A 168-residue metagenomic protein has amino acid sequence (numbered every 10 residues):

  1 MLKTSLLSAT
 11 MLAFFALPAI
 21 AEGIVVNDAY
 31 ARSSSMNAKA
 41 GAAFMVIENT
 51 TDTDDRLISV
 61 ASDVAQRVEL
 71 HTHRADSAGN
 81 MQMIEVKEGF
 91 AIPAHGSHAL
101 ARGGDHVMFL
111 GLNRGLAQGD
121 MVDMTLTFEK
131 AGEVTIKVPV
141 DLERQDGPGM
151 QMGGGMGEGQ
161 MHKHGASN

Functional and structural regions predicted by a protein language model:
M1, I20-G23: Absolute protein N-terminus
M1-A9: Bacterial N-terminal signal peptides that target proteins for export
A16-P18: N-terminal signal peptide c-region/cleavage motif recognized by signal peptidases
E22-M121, T125-N168: Compact, glycine-rich, soluble single-domain proteins
